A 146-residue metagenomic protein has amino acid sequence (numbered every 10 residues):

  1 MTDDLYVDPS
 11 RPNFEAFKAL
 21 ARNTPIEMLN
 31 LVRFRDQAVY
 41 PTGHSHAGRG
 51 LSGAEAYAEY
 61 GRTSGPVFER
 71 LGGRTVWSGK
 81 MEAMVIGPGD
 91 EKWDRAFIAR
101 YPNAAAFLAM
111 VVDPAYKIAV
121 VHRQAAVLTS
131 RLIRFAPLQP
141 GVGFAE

Functional and structural regions predicted by a protein language model:
M1-D94, P102, A106, A136-E146: Short S/T/G/P-rich N-terminal loop/turn motif that feeds into the first structured element of a domain
I98-R100, A105-E146: Short, Lys/Arg-rich amphipathic alpha-helical interaction segments that bind nucleic acids or acidic protein surfaces
